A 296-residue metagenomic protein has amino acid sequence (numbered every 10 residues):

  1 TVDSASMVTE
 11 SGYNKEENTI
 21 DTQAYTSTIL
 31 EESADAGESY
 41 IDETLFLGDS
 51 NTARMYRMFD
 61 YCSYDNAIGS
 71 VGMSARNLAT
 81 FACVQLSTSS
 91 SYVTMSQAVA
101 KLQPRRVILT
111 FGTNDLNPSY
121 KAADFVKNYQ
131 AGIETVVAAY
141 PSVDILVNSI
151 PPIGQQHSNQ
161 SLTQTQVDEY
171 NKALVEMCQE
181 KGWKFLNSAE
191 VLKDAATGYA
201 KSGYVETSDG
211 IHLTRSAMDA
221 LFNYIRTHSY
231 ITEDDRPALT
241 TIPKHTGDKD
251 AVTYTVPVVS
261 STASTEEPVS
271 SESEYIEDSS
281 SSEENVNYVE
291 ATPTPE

Functional and structural regions predicted by a protein language model:
T1, I29, A34-S39, R54 (+12 more regions): Extracellular glycan-modifying ectodomains
T1, M7-N14, D219-E296: Conserved catalytic region of serine esterases and O-acyltransferases that act on ester linkages in lipids
V2-E38: Non-catalytic propeptide/linker segments at domain boundaries
A34-K127: Conserved SGNH/GDSL esterase-like catalytic core that processes O-acyl groups on lipids and polysaccharides
Y40-E43, Q103-V107, Y140-I145, K181-K184: Loop/turn elements at helix/coil->beta-strand transitions in domains of secreted/extracellular proteins
T110-N114, V136-D168, E190: Active-site segments of SGNH/GDSL-like serine hydrolases that catalyze O-acetyl group transfer/hydrolysis on lipids
A122-G132, V167-Y170: Charged helix-capping and loop-helix junction motifs
I153-V259: Catalytic His-Asp segment of secreted/periplasmic serine-dependent ester chemistry enzymes
